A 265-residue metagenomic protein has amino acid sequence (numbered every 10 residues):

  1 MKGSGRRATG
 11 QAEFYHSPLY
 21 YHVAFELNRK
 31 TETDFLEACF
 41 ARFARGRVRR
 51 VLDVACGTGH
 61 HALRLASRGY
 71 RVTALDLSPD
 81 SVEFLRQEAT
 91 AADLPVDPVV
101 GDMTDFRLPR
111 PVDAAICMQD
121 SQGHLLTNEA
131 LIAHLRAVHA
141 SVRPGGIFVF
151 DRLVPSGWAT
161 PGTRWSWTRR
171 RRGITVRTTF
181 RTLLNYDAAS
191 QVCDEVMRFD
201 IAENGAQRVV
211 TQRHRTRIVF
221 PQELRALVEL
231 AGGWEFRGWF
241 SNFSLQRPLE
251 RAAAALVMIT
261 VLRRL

Functional and structural regions predicted by a protein language model:
M1-R49, H60: Conserved class I S-adenosyl-L-methionine
T58-Y70: Conserved SAM-binding loop of SAM-dependent methyltransferases across substrates and taxa, primarily the Class I
S78-D80: Conserved SAM/SAH-binding beta-strand->alpha-helix loop
A91-M103: Conserved SAM-binding strand-loop segment of SAM-dependent methyltransferases
R107-A114: A short acidic, Gly/Pro-enriched loop at the edge of an enzyme's catalytic core that lines a small-molecule cofactor
I132-P144: A short glycine-rich, Lys/Arg-flanked "PGG" loop and its adjoining helix->strand segment in the class I
G145-R152: Conserved beta-strand signature within the Rossmann-like core of class I S-adenosyl-L-methionine
R152-A226: SAM-dependent methyltransferase
